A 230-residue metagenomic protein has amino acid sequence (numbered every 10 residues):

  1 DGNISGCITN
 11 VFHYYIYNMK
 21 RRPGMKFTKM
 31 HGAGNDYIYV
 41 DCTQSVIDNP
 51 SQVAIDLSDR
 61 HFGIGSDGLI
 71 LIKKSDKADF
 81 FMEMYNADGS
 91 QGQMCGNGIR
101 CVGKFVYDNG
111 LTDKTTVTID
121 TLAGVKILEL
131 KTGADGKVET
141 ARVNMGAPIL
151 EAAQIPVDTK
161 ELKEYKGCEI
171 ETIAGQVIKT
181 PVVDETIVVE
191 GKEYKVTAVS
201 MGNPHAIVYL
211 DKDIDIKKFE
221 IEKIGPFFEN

Functional and structural regions predicted by a protein language model:
D1-G2, M19: N-terminal start and proteolytic maturation junction detector
G2-T9: Extreme N-terminal basic, low-complexity initiation segments that serve as generic localization/processing leaders
F12-Y17: Aromatic (phenylalanine/tyrosine) cluster motif
M19-V138, I207-N230: A glycine-rich beta-to-alpha transition motif near the start of alpha/beta enzyme domains, typified by
T43, S75, N144-G146, V199: Structured loops at beta-to-helix junctions and adjacent beta-edge loops in soluble globular domains
A87-V196: Acidic, low-complexity central loop/insert segments
A147-I149, M201-H205: Glycine-rich beta-alpha junction loops
V196, P204-I207: Selected transmembrane alpha-helices and immediately adjacent juxtamembrane segments of polytopic inner-membrane
